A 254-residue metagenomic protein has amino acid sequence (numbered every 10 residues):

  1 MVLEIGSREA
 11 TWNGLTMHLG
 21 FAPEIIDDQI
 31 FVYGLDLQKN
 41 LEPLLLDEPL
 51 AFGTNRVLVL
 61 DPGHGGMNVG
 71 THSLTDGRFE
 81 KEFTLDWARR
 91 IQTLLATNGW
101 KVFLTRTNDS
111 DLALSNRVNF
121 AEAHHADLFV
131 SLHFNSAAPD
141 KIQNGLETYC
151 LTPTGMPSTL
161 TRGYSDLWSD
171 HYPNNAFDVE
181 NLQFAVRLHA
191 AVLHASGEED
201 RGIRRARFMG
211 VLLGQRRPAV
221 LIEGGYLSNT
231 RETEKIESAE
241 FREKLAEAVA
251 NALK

Functional and structural regions predicted by a protein language model:
M1-F79, D86, L94, N98: Primary recognition of N-terminal secretory signal peptides and signal-anchoring hydrophobic helices
R78-K254: Active-site-proximal helix/loop segments of hydrolytic enzymes
